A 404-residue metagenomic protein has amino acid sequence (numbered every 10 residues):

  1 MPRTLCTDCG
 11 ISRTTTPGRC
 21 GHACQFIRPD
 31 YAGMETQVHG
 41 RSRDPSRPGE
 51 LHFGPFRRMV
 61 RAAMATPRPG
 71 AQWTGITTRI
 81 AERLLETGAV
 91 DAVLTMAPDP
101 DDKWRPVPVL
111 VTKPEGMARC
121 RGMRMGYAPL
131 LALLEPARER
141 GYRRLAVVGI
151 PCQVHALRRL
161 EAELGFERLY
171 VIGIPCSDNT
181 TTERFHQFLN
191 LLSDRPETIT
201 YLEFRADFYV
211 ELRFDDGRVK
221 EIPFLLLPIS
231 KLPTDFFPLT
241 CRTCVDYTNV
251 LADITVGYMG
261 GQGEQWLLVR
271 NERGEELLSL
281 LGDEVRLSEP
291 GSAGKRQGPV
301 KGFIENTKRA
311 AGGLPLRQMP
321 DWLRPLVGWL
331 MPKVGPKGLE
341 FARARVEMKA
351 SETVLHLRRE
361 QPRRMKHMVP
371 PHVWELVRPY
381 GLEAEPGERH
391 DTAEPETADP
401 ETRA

Functional and structural regions predicted by a protein language model:
M1-S42, I254: Iron-sulfur cluster-binding cysteine motifs and their immediate structural context in ferredoxin-like electron-transfer
F26-T77: Entry/capping segment at the start of metal-dependent catalytic domains with acidic active-site entry clusters
A71-D99: Low-complexity, highly charged intrinsically disordered N-terminal segments that act as targeting/localization
W73-I76, P100, V147-L157, D178-T180: Gly/Ser/Thr-rich loops at beta-strand to alpha-helix junctions that form or flank small-molecule/cofactor-binding
V90-D91, E197-D399, R403-A404: Long, compositionally biased charged/polar accessory segments in the mid-to-C-terminal portions of proteins
P106-A132: Glycine-rich phosphate-binding "P-loop"
E139, R158-Y170, L189-D194: Short, surface-exposed basic-aromatic patches at helix termini and helix-loop junctions that form
Y170-N190, E289-P299: Short, flexible loop segments at boundaries between secondary-structure elements
